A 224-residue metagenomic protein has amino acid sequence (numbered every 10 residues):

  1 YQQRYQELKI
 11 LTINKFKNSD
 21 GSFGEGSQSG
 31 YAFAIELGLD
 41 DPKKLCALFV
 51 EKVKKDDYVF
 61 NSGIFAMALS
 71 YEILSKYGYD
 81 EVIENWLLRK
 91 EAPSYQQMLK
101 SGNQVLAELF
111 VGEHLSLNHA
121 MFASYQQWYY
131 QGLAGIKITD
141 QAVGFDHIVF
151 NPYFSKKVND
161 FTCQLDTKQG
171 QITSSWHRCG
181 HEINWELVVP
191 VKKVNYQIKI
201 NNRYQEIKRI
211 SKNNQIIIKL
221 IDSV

Functional and structural regions predicted by a protein language model:
Y1-S116: Catalytic cores of carbohydrate-active enzymes
Q2-Q3, E7, E81-V224: Non-catalytic C-terminal accessory modules of carbohydrate-active enzymes
